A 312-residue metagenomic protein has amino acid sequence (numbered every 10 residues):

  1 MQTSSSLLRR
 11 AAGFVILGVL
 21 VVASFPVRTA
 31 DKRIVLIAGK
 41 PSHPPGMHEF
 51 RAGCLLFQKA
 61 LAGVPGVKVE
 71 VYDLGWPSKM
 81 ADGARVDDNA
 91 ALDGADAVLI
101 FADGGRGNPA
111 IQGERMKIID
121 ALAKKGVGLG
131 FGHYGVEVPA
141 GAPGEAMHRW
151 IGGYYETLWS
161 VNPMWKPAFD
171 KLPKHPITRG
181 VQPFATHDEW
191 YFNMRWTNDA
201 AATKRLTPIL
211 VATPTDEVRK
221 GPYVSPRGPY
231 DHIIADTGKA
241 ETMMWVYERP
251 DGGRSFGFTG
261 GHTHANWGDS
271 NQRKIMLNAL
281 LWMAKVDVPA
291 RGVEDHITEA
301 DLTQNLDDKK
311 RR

Functional and structural regions predicted by a protein language model:
M1-L8: N-terminal secretory signal peptides that target proteins for export/translocation
A11-A23: Bacterial N-terminal signal peptides
F25-T29: Sec/Tat signal peptide C-region and signal peptidase I cleavage site
A30-D31, A62, A90-G94, L122-K125 (+5 more regions): Extracellular/periplasmic catalytic domains that process cell-envelope and extracellular macromolecules
A30-K32, A38, H48, G53-K59 (+4 more regions): Extracellular ligand-binding/catalytic regions of CAZymes and related secreted enzymes and adhesion modules
V35-I37, S42-V138: Helical hinge/lid and interdomain linker segments adjacent to catalytic or ligand-binding clefts that mediate domain
A52, L56, G94, E114-I118 (+4 more regions): Extracytoplasmic/secreted proteins, especially bacterial periplasmic and envelope-associated proteins
F131-V224, G292-R312: An acidic, glycine-rich "communication" segment
